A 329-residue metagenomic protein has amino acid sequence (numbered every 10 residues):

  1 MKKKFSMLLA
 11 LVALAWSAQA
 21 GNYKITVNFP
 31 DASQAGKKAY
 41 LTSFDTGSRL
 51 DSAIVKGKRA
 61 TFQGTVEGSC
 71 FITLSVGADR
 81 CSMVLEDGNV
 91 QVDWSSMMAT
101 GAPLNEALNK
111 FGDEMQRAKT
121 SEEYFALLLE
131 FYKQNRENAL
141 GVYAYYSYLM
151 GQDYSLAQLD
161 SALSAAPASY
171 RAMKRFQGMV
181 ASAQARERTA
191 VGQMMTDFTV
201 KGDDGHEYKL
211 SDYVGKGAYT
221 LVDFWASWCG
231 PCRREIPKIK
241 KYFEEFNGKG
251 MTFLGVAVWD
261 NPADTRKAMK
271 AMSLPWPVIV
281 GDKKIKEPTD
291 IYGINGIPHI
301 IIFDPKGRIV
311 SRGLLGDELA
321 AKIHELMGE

Functional and structural regions predicted by a protein language model:
M1-K24: Bacterial Sec-dependent N-terminal signal peptides
A20-N135: A non-transmembrane, solvent-exposed segment enriched in polar/low-complexity residues
R136-M150: Amphipathic alpha-helical repeat scaffolds of TPR domains
Q177-D212, W276, K322, G328-E329: N-terminal "domain-start" segment that seeds a small globular fold
G217-T220, F224-W228, G296: Short pre-active-site segment immediately N-terminal to redox-active cysteine/selenocysteine motifs in thiol-based
F224-K241: Conserved redox-active cysteine motifs that mediate thiol-disulfide chemistry, especially di-cysteine Cys-X(1-2)-Cys
K249-D264, L274-K284: Thiol-based oxidoreductase modules, predominantly thioredoxin-like and allied folds used for disulfide exchange
K270-L274, G281-G328: Thiol/disulfide oxidoreductase modules built on the thioredoxin-like
